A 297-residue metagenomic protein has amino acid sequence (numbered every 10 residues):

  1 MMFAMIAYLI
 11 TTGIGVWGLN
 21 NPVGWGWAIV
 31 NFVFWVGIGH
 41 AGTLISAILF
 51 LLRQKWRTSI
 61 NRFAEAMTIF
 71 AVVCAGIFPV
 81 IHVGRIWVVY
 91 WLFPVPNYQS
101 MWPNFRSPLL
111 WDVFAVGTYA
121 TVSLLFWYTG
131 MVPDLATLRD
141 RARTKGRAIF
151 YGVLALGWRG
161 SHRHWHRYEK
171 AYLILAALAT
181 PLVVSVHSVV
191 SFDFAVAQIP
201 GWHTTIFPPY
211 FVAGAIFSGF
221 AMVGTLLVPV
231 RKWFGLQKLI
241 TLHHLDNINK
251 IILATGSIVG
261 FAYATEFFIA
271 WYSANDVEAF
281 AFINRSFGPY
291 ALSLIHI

Functional and structural regions predicted by a protein language model:
I6-V30, G84-L109, S161-E169, V189-F211 (+2 more regions): Membrane-interface interhelical loops and short amphipathic "cap" helices that link adjacent transmembrane segments
T12, W35-R159, A179: Transmembrane-helix bundle segments that line or gate the permeation/cavity pathway in multi-pass membrane proteins
N31-W35, W111, T121, I206-I216 (+1 more regions): Hydrophobic alpha-helical transmembrane segments of multi-pass membrane proteins
A64-F70, Q237-G260: Interfacial and helix-entry/exit segments of alpha-helical transmembrane bundles in multi-pass inner-membrane proteins
F126-L227: Internal metal/ion-chelating core segments
Y210-G214, F220-L242, I248, I252: Long, K/E/R/D-enriched contiguous segments that form extended
A221-P229, A254-V277: Transmembrane alpha-helix/helix-exit interface in multi-pass inner-membrane proteins
I295-I297: Conserved small/polar residues in nucleotide/adenosyl-binding loops
